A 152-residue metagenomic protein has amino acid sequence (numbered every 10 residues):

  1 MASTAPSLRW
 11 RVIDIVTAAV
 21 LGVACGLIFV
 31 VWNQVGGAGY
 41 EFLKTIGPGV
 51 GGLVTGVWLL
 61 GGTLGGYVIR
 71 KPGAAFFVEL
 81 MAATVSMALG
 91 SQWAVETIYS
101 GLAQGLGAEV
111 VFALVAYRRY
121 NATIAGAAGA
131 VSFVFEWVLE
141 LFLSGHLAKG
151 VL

Functional and structural regions predicted by a protein language model:
A2-L64: Hydrophobic transmembrane alpha-helices
I15-V20, G56, L60, P72-L80 (+2 more regions): Hydrophobic alpha-helical transmembrane segments
G22, Y99-S144: Short helix-perturbing small/polar motifs within transmembrane alpha-helices
G22-V30, L80-G90, G129-E140: Aromatic-anchored segments of alpha-helical transmembrane domains
V30-V54, M87-T97, W137-L152: Membrane interfacial helix motifs at helix-loop boundaries and amphipathic/re-entrant anchors
G56-R70, G107-A113: Generic transmembrane alpha-helix motif of multi-pass integral membrane proteins
G65-Y67, V85-S91, F112-A116: Hydrophobic alpha-helical transmembrane segments
A75-G105: Helix-adjacent hinge/juxtasegments
